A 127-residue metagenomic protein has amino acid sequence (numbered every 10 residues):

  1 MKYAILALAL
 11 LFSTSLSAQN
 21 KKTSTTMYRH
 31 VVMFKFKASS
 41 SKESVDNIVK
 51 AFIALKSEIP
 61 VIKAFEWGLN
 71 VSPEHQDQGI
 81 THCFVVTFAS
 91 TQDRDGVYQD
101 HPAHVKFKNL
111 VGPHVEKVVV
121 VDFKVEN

Functional and structural regions predicted by a protein language model:
Y3, S17-T81, A89-G96, F123-N127: Short S/T/G/P-rich N-terminal loop/turn motif that feeds into the first structured element of a domain
A4-F12: Sec-dependent N-terminal signal peptides
F12, E58-V61, H114: Short, structurally constrained coil/turn elements that cap an alpha-helix or connect an alpha-helix to the following
F12, F34, K108: Alpha-helical and His/Cys-centered functional microenvironments
F12, S24, E116-V119: Generic structural motif recognizing short loop/turn segments at the entrances and edges of beta-strands
T14-S15, D100: Generic detector of short, well-ordered, non-transmembrane alpha-helical segments enriched in hydrophobic residues
C83-N127: Surface-exposed, polar helix/loop patches in the mature regions of secreted/periplasmic/lumenal proteins that form
